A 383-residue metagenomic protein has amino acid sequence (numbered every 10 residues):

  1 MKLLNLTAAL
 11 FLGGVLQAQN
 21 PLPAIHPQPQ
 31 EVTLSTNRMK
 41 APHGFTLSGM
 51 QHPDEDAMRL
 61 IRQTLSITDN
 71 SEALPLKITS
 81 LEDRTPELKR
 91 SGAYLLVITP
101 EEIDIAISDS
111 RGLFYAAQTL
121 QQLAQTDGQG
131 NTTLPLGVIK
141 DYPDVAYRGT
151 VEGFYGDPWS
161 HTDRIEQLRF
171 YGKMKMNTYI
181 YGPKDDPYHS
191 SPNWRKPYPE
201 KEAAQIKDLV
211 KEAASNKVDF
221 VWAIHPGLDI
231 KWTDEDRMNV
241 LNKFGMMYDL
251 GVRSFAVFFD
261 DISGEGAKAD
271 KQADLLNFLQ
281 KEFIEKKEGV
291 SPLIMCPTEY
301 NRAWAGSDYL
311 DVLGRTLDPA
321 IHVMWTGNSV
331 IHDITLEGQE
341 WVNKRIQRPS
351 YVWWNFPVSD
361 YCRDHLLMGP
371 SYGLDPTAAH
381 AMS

Functional and structural regions predicted by a protein language model:
M1-A24: Bacterial Sec-dependent N-terminal signal peptides
A18-R111, T119, T126-K140, L317: Acidic, contiguous N-terminal accessory segments
L47-P53, I78-D83, A106-S108, G153-Y155 (+3 more regions): Structural motif
E55-A57, R84-E87, D157-H161, D333 (+1 more regions): Short, solvent-exposed loop/turn elements at domain surfaces
T85-D236, K243, D249-R253: Feature activates predominantly on carbohydrate-active enzymes
G128, K243, I262-S383: Catalytic-core regions of glycoside hydrolase
Y147-V151, T178-I180, K217-V221, S254-A256 (+4 more regions): Structural preference for beta-strand elements that scaffold enzyme active sites
K201-K207, F220-I284, L293, G306-L310: Helix-rich catalytic cores of soluble enzyme domains
